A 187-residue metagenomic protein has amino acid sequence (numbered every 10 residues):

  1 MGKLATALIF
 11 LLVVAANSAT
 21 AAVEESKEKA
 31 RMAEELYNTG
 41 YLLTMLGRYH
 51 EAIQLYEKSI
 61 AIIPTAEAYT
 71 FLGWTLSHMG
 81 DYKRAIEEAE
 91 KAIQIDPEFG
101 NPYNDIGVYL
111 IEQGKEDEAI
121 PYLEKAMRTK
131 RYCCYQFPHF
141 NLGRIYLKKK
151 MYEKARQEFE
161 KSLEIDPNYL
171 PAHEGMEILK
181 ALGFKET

Functional and structural regions predicted by a protein language model:
T20-E35, T129-C133: TPR-adjacent "capping" and linker segments in tetratricopeptide-repeat scaffold/adaptor proteins
E24-A30, K148, Y152-T187: Terminal, low-structured helical/coil segments at or just beyond the last alpha-helical repeat
A30, I63-P64, P97, R131-C133 (+1 more regions): Short coil turns that delineate tetratricopeptide repeat
M45-E57, H78-K91, Q113-R128, K149-K161 (+1 more regions): Structural signature of tandem alpha-helical TPR/SEL1-like repeats, specifically the intra-repeat loop/turn
A68-Y69, P102, Q136-P138, A172: TPR alpha-solenoid repeat register
